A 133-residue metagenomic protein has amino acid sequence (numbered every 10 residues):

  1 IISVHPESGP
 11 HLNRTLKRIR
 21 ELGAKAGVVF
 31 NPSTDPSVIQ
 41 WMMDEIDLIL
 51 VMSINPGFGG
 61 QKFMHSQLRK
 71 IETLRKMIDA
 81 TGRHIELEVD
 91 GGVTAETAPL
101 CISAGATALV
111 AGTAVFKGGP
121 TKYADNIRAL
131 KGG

Functional and structural regions predicted by a protein language model:
I1, A26, A108-L109, V115: A short hydrophobic/small-residue beta-strand
I1-E86: Conserved anion-binding
N13, M64, P99, P120-A124: Conserved strand-to-helix beginnings and helix N-cap segments that scaffold or border functional pockets
T34-I46, G91-L109: Catalytic cores of alpha/beta
I49, L74, D90, C101 (+2 more regions): Conserved, mostly hydrophobic/aromatic
N55-G57, G92-E96, V115-F116: Short Gly/Pro-enriched loop/turn and capping motifs at secondary-structure junctions
I102, F116-G133: C-terminal helical cap(s) of enzyme catalytic domains, especially alpha/beta-barrels
